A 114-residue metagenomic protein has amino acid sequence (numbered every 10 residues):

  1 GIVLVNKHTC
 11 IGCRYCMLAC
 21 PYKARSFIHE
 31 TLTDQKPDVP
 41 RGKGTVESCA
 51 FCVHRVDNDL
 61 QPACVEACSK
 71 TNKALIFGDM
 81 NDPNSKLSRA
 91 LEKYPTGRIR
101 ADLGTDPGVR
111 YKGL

Functional and structural regions predicted by a protein language model:
G1-L114: Non-ligating segments of multi-cofactor redox enzymes
